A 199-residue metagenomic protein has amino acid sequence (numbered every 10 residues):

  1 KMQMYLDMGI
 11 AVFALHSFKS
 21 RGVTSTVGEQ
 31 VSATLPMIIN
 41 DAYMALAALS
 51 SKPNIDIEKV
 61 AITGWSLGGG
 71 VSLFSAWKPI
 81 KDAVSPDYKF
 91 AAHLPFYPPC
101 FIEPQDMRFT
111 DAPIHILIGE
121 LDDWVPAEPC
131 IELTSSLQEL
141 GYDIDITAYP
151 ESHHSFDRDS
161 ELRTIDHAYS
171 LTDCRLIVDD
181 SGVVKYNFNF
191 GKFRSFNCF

Functional and structural regions predicted by a protein language model:
K1-S51, S160-L162, H167-T172, V178-D179 (+2 more regions): Serine-hydrolase catalytic machinery in alpha/beta-hydrolase-like enzymes
L6-D7, F109, E139: Residues at the C-terminal ends
I10, N54-I55, L137, Y142: Short phosphate-binding/catalytic loops that engage adenosine nucleotides
A14-L15, G64, I146: Hydrophobic residues in well-ordered beta-strands that form the structural core
A33-D111, D123, E128: Primarily recognizes the serine-hydrolase "nucleophile elbow" in alpha/beta-hydrolase and SGNH/GDSL folds
D111-D122, L133-T134, I144-T147: Catalytic His-Asp charge-relay segment
P126-S136, E161: Short alpha-helix in the alpha/beta-hydrolase fold that links the catalytic acid
P150-S155: Histidine-bearing beta->alpha loop at or near hydrolase active sites
